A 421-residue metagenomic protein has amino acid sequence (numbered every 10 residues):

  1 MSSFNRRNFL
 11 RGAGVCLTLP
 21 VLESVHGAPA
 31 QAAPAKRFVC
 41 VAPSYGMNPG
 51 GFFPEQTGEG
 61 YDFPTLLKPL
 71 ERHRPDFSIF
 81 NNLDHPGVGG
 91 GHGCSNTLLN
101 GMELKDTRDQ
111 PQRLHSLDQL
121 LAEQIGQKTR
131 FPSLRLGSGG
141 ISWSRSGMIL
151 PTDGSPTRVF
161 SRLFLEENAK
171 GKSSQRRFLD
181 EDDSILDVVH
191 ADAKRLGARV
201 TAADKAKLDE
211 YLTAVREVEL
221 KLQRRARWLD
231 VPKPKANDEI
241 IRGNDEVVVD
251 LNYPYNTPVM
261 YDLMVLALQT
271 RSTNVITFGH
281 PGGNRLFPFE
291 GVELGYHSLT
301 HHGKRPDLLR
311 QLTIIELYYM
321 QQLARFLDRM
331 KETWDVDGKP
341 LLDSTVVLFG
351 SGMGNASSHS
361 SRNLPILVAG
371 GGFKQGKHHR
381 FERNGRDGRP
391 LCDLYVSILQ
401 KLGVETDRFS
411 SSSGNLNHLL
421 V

Functional and structural regions predicted by a protein language model:
M1-V421: Ligand-binding pockets and gating/stacking loops
